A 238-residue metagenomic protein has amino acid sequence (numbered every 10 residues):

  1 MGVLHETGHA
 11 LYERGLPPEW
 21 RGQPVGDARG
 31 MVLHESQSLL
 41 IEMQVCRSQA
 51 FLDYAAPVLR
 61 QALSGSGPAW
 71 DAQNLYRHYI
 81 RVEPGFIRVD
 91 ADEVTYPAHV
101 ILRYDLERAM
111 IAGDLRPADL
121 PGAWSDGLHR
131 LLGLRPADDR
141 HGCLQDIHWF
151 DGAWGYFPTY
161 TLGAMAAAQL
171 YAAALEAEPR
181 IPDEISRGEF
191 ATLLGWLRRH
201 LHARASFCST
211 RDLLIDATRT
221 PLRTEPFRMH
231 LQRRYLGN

Functional and structural regions predicted by a protein language model:
M1-L4, G133, L175: Long, His/Glu/Asp-enriched segments that create or flank divalent metal/ion-associated functional microenvironments
M1-P18, E35-L39: Active-site recognition of the HExxH zinc-binding catalytic motif
Q23-E35, T95, W154-Y160: Active-site metal-coordination segments of metallo-dependent hydrolases
M31-V45: An active-site-proximal "capping" alpha-helix that borders the catalytic cofactor pocket
S36-L39, V100, Y104, R108 (+5 more regions): Feature representing long, continuous alpha-helical segments
L39, A177-N238: Basic, alpha-helical terminal appendages of large translation-related enzymes
R47-D151: Long, amphipathic alpha-helical stalk/connector segments used for oligomerization, subunit docking, or mechanical
T95, M110, G152-A172, T224: C-terminal substrate/ligand-recognition segments
